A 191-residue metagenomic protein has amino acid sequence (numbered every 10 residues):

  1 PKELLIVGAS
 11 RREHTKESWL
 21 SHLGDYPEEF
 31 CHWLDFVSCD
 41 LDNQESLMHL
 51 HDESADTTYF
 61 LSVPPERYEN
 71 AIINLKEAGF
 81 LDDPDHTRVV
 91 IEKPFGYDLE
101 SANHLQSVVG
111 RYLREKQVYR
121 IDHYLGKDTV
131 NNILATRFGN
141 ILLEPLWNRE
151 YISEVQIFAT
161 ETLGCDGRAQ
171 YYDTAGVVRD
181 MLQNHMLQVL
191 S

Functional and structural regions predicted by a protein language model:
P1-V90, F95-S191: Secretory/organelle targeting and membrane-embedding segments
